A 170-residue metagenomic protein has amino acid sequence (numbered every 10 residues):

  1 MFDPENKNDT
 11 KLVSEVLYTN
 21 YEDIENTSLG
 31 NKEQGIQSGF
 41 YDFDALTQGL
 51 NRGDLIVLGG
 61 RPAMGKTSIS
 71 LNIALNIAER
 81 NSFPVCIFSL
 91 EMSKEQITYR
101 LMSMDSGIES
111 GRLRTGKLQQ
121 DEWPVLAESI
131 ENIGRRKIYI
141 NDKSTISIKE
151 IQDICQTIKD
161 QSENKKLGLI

Functional and structural regions predicted by a protein language model:
M1-R52, I108, E122-P124, E128-K137 (+2 more regions): Core recognition of P-loop NTPase motor domains used across DNA-transaction enzymes
A45, N76, R80-K165: Cytosolic-facing regulatory segments adjacent to core modules
I56-V57, C86: Short hydrophobic/aromatic beta-strand immediately N-terminal to the Walker A/P-loop
P62: The conserved Walker
K66: Conserved lysine of the Walker
I73: N-terminal cationic and glycine-rich segments that engage phosphates or anionic surfaces
L167-I170: Helical hairpin unit composed of two closely spaced alpha helices linked by a short loop
